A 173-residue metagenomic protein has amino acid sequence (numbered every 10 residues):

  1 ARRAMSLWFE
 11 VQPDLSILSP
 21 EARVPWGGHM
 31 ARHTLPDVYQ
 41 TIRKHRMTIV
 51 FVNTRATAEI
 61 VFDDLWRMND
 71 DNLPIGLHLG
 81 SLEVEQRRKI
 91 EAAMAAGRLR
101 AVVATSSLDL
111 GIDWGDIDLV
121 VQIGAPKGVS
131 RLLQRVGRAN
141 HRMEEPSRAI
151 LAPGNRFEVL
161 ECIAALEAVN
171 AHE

Functional and structural regions predicted by a protein language model:
A1-E173: Helicase motor core with emphasis on the C-terminal RecA-like subdomain
